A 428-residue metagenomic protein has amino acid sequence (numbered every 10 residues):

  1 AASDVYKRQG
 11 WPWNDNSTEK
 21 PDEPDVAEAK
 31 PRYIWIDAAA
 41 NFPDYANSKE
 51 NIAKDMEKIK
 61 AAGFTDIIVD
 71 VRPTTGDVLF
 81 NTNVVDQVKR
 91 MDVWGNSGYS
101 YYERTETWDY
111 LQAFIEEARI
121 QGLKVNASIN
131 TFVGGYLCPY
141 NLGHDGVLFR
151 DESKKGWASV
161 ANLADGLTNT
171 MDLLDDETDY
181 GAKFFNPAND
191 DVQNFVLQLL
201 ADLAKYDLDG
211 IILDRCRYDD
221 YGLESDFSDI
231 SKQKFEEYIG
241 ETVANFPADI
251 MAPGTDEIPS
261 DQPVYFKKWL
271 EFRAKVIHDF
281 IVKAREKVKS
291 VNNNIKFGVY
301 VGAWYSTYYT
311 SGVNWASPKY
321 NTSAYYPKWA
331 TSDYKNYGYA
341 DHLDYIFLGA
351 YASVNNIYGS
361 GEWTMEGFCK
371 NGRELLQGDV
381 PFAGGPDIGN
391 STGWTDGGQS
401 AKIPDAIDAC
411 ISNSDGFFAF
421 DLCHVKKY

Functional and structural regions predicted by a protein language model:
A1-Q9: Short, small-residue-biased leader/transition segments that mark boundaries at the very start of proteins
V26-A46, A127-Y206, I258, Q262-F266: Active-site-adjacent "subsite" loops/lids of carbohydrate-active enzymes
N51-D77, Y206-L208, N336-I346, N413-F417: Catalytic domains of carbohydrate-active enzymes, especially glycoside hydrolases
K58-F64, E117, F184-R217, N336-G338: An active-site-proximal structural segment forming one wall of the substrate-binding cleft that immediately precedes
F64-E106: Aromatic-lined carbohydrate-binding/catalytic grooves of carbohydrate-active enzymes
L79-D92, G134-D176, C216-D256, T310-N321: Aromatic- and acidic-residue-enriched segments that line the glycan-binding/catalytic groove of carbohydrate-active
G135-L137, V291, K296-N356, S360-G361 (+1 more regions): Substrate-binding cleft/loops of secretory-pathway carbohydrate-active enzymes
D333-Y428: Substrate-binding cleft of secreted/luminal carbohydrate-active enzymes
